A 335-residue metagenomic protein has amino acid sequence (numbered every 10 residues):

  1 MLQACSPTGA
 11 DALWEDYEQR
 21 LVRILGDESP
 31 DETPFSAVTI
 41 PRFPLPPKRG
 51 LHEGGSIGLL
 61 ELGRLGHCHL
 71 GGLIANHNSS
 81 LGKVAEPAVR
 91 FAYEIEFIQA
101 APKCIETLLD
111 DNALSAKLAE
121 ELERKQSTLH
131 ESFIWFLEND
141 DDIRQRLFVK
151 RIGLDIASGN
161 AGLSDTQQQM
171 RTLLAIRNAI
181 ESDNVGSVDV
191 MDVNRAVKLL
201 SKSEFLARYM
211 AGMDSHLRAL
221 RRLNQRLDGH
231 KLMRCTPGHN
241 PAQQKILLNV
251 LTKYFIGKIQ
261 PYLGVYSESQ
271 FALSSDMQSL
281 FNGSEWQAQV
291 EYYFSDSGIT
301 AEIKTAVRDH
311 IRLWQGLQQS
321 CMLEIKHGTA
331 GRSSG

Functional and structural regions predicted by a protein language model:
L2-A4: C-terminal motif of bacterial Sec signal peptides marking the signal peptidase cleavage site
P7-G159: N-terminal Sec/ER secretory leader and immediately downstream segment of secreted/extracellular precursors
T8-D31, L199-G335: A cross-kingdom marker for long, charged
R20-R23, R42, R49, R64 (+14 more regions): Arginine residue identity/basic-tract feature
V22, V38, V84, V89 (+7 more regions): Extended aliphatic helical segments
K117-L223: Extended, low-hydrophobicity segments enriched in charged/polar residues
